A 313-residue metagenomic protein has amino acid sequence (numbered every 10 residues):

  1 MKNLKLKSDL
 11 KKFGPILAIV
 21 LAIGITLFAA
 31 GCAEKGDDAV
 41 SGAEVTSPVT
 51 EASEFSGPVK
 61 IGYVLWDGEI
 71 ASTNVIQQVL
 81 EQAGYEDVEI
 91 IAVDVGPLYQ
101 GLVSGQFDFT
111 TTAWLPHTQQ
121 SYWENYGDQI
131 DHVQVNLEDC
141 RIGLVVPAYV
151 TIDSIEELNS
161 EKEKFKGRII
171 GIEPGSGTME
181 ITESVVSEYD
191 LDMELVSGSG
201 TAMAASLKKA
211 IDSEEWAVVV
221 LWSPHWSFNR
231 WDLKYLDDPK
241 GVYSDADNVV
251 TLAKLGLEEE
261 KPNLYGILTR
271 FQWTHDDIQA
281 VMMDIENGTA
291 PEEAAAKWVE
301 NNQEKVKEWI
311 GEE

Functional and structural regions predicted by a protein language model:
F28-A43: Bacterial lipoprotein signal-peptidase II cleavage site
G42-A43, E51-G68, L80, E86-I91 (+2 more regions): Short, well-ordered beta-strand elements
F55-V59, G68-I70, I181-M193, G198-D212 (+3 more regions): An extracytoplasmic/periplasmic, membrane-proximal ligand-sensing/linker region
V64-D67, V88-G101, L195-S206: Short helix-initiation/N-cap motifs at beta->coil->alpha
T73, V93-D128, A205-S206, W226-W231: Pocket-flanking alpha-helical
I76-G84, S160-V196, E300: Ligand-binding cleft/hinge of the Venus flytrap
G127-G175: A conserved helix-loop-strand patch within extracytoplasmic ligand-binding domains of the periplasmic binding
R141-T151, D247-K261: A bilobed periplasmic-binding-protein/Venus flytrap-type ligand-binding module shared by bacterial periplasmic
